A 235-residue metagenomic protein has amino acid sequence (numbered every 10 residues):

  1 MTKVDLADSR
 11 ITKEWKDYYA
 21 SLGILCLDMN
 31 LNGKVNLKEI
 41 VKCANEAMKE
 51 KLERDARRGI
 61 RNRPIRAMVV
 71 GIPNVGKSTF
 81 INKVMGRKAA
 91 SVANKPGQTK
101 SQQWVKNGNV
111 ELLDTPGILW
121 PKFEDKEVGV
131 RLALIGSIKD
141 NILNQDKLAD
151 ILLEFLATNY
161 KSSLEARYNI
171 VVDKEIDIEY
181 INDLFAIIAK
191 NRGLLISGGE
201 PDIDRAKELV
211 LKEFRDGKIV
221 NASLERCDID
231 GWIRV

Functional and structural regions predicted by a protein language model:
V4, R10, L25, N94-V235: Helix-rich effector regions associated with P-loop NTPase G domains
L6-G71, R192-I196, P201: Canonical P-loop GTPase G-domain recognition
K16-Y18, G86, V128-L132: Glycine-rich, phosphate-binding/catalytic loops in enzymes
G33, I60-R63, P73-N74, A93-Q98 (+1 more regions): Short capping loops/turns at secondary-structure boundaries
E39, C43, T79, I151 (+1 more regions): Alpha-helical scaffold segments in soluble metabolic enzymes
R66-G86, T115: Glycine-rich phosphate-binding P-loop
R87-S91: Conserved ATP-binding module of the ATP-grasp superfamily
